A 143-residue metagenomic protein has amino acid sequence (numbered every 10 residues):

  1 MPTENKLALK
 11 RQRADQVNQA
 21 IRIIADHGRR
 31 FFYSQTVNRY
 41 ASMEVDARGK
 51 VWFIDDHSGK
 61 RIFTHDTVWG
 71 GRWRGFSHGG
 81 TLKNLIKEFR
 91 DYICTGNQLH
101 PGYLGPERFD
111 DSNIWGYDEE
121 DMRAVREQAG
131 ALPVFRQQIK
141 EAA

Functional and structural regions predicted by a protein language model:
M1-E44, P106-A143: Negatively charged, low-complexity tracts enriched in Asp/Glu with abundant Ser/Thr
D46-Q98: Intrinsically disordered, low-complexity regulatory segments enriched in Ser/Thr/Pro and charged residues
